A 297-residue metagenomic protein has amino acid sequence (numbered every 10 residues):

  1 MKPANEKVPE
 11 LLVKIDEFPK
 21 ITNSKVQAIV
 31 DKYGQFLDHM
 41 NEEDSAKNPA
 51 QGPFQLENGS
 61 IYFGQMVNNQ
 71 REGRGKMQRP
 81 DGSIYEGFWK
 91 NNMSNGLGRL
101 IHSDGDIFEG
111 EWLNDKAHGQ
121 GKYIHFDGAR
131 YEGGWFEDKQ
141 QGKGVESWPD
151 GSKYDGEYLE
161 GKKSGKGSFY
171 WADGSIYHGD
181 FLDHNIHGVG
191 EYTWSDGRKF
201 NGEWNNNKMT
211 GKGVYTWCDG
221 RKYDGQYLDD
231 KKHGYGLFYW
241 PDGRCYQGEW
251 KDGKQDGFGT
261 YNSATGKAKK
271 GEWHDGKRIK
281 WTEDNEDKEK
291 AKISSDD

Functional and structural regions predicted by a protein language model:
M1-D297: Intrinsically disordered, low-complexity repeat tracts enriched in Gly/Pro/Ser/Thr and acidic residues, frequently
